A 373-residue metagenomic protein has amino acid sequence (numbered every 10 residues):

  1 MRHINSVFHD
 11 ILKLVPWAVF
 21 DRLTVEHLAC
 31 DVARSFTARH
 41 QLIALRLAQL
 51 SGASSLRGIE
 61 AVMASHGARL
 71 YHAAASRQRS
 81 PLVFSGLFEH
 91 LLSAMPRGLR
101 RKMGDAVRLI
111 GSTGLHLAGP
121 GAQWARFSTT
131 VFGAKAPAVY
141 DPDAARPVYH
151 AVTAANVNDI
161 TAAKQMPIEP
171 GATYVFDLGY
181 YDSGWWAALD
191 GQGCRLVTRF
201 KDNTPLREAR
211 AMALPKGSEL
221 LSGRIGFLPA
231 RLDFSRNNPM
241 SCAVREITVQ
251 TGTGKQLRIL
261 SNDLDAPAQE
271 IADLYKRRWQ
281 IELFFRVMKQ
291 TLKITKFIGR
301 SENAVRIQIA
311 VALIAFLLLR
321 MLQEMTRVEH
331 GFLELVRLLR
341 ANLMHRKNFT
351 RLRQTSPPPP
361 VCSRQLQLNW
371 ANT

Functional and structural regions predicted by a protein language model:
M1-L56, R77-Q78, G86-L87, K102-Q123 (+1 more regions): Single, function-defining residue in the core of a domain
S55-R69: DNA-recognition alpha helix
H66, M95, M325-E329: Membrane-interface elements of multi-pass transporters and channels
G67-R79: Major-groove recognition helix of helix-turn-helix-like DNA-binding domains
L82-M95: Short Lys/Arg-enriched helix C-cap and helix-to-coil transition segments that create basic nucleic-acid-contact patches
R97-L99: Active-site phosphate-binding and catalytic loops of NTP-dependent enzymes
